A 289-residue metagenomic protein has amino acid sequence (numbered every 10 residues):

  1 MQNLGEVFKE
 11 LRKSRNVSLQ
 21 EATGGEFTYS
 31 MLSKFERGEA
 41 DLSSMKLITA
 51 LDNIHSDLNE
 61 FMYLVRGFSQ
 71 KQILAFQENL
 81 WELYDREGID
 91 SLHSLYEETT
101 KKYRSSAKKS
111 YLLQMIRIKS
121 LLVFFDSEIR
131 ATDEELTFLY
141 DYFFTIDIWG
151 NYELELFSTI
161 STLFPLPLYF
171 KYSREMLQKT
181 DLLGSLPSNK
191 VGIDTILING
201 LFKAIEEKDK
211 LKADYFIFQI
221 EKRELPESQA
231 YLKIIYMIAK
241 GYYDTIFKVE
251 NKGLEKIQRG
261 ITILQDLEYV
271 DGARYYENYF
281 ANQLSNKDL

Functional and structural regions predicted by a protein language model:
M1-S14: A short, Lys/Arg-rich alpha-helix, primarily the initiator
N16-S33: Short alpha-helical DNA-recognition segment
M45-E60: DNA major-groove recognition helix of helix-turn-helix/homeodomain DNA-binding modules
Y63-D90, Q258, T262: Short, charged recognition helix plus adjacent turn of helix-turn-helix-like nucleic-acid-binding domains
E78, Q114-F125, E155, T159 (+3 more regions): "A position-specific structural signal for the A-helix of alpha-solenoid helical repeats
D85-E98, E128-T137, L166-Q178, E207-F218 (+1 more regions): Helix-turn-helix repeat elements of alpha-solenoid scaffolds
E97-R104, F138-F144, L177-G184, I217-L225 (+1 more regions): Amphipathic alpha-helical segments of tetratricopeptide repeats
E153-A230: Alpha-helical adaptor scaffolds
